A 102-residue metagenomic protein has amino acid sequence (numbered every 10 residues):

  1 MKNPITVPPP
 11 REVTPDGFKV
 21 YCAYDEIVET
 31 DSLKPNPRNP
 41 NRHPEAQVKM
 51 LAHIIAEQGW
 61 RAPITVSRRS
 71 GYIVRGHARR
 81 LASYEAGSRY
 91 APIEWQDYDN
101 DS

Functional and structural regions predicted by a protein language model:
K2-S102: Short, charged/polar connector segments at secondary-structure boundaries
